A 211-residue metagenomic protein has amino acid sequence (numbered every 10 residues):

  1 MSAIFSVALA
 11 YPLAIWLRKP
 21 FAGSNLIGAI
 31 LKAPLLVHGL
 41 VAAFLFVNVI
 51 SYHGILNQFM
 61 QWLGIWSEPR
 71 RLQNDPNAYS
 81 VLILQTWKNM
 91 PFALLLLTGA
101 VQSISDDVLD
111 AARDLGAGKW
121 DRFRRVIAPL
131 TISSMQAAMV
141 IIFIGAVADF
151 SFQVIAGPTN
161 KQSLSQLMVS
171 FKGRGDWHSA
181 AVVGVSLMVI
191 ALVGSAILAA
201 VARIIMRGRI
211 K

Functional and structural regions predicted by a protein language model:
M1-W16, A29, L82-Q85: Transmembrane alpha-helix signature in integral membrane proteins
I4, A33, I83, W87-T98 (+2 more regions): Transmembrane alpha-helices
I4-P12, V37, M135, M139 (+3 more regions): Generic alpha-helical transmembrane segments of integral inner-membrane proteins, especially permease/transport modules
A8, K19-S24, P34-L56, D75 (+2 more regions): Transmembrane alpha-helices and adjacent helix-loop boundaries
A8-L13, V41, H53, N57 (+5 more regions): Membrane-embedded alpha-helices of multi-pass transport/permease systems
A43-T86, W120, A156-N160: Membrane-interfacial helix termini and adjacent extracytoplasmic/periplasmic loops of multi-pass transporters
T98-L109, R113, A181-K211: C-terminal transmembrane helix and the adjacent membrane-cytosol boundary/short C-terminal tail of inner/organellar
A146-A196, A200: Interhelical loop and adjacent transmembrane-helix boundary motif in polytopic membrane transport permeases
